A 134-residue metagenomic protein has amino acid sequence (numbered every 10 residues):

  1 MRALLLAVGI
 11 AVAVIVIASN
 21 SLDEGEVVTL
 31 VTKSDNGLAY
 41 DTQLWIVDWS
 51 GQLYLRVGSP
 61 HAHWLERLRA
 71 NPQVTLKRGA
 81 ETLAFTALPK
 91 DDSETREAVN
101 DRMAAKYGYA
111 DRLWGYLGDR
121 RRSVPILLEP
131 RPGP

Functional and structural regions predicted by a protein language model:
R2-A18: Hydrophobic membrane-insertion alpha-helices, especially the h-region of bacterial N-terminal signal peptides
V16-A18, L30-T32, L113-G115: Short helix-to-loop capping/linker segments positioned immediately adjacent to catalytic or ligand/cofactor-binding
N20-D23: Active-site-adjacent substructure of cysteine-protease-like catalytic cores
G25-S59, V74-K77, L83-L88: Short beta-strand segments
Y40, P60-R131: Short, structured beta-strand-loop surface elements
